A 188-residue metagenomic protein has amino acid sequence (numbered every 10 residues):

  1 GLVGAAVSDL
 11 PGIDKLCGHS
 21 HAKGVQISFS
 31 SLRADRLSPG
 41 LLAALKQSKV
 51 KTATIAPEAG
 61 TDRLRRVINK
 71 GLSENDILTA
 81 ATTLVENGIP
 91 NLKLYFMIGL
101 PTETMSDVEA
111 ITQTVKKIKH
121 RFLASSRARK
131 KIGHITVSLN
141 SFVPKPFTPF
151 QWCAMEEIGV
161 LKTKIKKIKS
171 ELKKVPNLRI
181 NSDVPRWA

Functional and structural regions predicted by a protein language model:
G1-K93, I98-H134: Conserved SAM/AdoMet-binding glycine-rich loop
V85, E109-A188: Auxiliary Fe-S-binding modules of radical SAM enzymes
